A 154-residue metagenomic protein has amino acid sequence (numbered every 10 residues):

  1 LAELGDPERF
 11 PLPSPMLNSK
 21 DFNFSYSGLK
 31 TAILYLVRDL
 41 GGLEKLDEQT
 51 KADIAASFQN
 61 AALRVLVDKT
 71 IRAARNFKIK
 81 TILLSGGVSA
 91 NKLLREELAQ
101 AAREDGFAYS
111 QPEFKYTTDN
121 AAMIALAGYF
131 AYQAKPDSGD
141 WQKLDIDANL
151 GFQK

Functional and structural regions predicted by a protein language model:
L1-I82, N91-D105, Y132-K135, K154: A contiguous, well-structured pocket-lining segment that forms one wall/lid of small-molecule binding clefts in soluble
T50, A90, T117-A121: Short, conserved alpha-helical segments within structured domains
I82, A99-I124: Conserved phosphate-binding/catalytic loops in two-lobed NTP-binding clefts
G87-V88, F114: Active-site metal-binding loops of divalent metal-dependent hydrolases
P112-Q153: Glycine-rich phosphate-binding/hydrolytic loop that grips phosphoryl groups
